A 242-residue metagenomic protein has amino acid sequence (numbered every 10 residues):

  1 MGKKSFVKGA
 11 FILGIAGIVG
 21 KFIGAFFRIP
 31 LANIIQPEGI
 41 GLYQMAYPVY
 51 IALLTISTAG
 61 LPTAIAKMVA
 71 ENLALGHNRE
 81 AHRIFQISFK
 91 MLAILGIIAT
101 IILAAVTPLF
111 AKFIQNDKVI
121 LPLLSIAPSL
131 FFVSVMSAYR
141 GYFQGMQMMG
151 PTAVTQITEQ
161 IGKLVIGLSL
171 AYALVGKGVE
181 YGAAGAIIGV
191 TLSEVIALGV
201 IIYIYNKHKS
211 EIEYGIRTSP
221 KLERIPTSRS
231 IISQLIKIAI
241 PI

Functional and structural regions predicted by a protein language model:
M1-I23, R79, R83, L222-I242: N-terminal membrane topogenesis motif
F22-I40, A111-K112, A173, A239-I242: Helix-terminus/linker motif at the lipid-water interface of multi-pass membrane proteins
L31-T55, V179, A183-A184, R229-L235: Interfacial/gating helices of multi-pass transporter permease domains
Q44-A70, F131: Small-residue-rich midsections of specific transmembrane alpha-helices
I98-K118: Short membrane-interface helical motifs at transmembrane helix boundaries in multi-pass membrane transporters
D117-Y139: Alpha-helical transmembrane segments of multi-pass membrane proteins
F132-T155: Membrane-interface junctions at transmembrane-helix termini in multi-pass inner-membrane proteins
M149-G150, I161-I204: Membrane-interface helix-loop junctions in multi-pass transport and translocation proteins
